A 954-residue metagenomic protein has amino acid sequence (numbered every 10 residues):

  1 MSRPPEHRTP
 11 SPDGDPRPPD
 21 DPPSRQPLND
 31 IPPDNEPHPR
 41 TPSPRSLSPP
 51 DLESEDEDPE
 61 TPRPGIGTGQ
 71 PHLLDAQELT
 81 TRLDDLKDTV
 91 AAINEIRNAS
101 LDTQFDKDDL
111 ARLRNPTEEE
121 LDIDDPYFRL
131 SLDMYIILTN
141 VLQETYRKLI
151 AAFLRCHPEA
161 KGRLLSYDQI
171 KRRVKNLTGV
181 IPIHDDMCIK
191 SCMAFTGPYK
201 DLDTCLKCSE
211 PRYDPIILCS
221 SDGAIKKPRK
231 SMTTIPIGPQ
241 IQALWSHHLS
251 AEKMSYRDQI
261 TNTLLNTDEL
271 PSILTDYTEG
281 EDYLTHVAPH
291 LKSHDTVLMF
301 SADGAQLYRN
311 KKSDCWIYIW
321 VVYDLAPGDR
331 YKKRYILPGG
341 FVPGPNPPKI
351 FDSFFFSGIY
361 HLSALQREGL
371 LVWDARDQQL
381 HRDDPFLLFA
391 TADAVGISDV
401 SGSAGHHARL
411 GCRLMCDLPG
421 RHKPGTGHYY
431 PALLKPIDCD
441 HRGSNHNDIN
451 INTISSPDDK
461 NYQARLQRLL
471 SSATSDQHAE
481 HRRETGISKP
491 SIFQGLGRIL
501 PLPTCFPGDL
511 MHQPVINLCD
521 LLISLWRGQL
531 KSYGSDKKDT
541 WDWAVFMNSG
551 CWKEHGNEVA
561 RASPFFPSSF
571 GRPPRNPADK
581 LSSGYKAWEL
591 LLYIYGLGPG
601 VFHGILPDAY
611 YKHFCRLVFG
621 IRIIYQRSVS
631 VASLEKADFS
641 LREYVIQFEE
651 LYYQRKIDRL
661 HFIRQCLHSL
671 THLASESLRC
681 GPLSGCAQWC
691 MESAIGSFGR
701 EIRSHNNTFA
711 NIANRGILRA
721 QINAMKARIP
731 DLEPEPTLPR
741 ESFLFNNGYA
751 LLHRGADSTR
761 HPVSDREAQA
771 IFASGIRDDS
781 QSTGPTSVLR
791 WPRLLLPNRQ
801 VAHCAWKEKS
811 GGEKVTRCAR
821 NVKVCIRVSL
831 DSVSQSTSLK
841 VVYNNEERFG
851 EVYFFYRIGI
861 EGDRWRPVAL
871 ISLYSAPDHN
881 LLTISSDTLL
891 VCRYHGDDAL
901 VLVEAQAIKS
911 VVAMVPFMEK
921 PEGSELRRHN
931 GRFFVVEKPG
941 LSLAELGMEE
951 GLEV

Functional and structural regions predicted by a protein language model:
M1-Q104, E949-V954: Polybasic, low-complexity terminal segments and linkers that are predominantly intrinsically disordered and enriched
S11, P32-P33, S43, S48-E53 (+4 more regions): Terminal interaction-prone segments of large eukaryotic proteins
L149, C205, D303, G358 (+7 more regions): Short, conserved catalytic/metal-binding motifs centered on acidic residues
P182-D185, I189, L202, R409 (+1 more regions): Residues immediately within or flanking Cys/His clusters that coordinate Zn2+ in small zinc-binding modules
C188, C205-C208, C412-M415: Short cysteine-rich clusters marking metal-coordination/redox-active sites
C192-T196, R212, C416-P419, I695: Cys/His-rich microdomains that often coordinate metals
Y213, L218-G304, A364-Y595, P599 (+2 more regions): Charged (Asp/Glu and Lys/Arg) segments that form or flank catalytic channels of large polymer- and nucleotide-handling
W316-A375, G411, D417-L496, R848 (+1 more regions): E2/UBC-UEV (E2-variant) core
